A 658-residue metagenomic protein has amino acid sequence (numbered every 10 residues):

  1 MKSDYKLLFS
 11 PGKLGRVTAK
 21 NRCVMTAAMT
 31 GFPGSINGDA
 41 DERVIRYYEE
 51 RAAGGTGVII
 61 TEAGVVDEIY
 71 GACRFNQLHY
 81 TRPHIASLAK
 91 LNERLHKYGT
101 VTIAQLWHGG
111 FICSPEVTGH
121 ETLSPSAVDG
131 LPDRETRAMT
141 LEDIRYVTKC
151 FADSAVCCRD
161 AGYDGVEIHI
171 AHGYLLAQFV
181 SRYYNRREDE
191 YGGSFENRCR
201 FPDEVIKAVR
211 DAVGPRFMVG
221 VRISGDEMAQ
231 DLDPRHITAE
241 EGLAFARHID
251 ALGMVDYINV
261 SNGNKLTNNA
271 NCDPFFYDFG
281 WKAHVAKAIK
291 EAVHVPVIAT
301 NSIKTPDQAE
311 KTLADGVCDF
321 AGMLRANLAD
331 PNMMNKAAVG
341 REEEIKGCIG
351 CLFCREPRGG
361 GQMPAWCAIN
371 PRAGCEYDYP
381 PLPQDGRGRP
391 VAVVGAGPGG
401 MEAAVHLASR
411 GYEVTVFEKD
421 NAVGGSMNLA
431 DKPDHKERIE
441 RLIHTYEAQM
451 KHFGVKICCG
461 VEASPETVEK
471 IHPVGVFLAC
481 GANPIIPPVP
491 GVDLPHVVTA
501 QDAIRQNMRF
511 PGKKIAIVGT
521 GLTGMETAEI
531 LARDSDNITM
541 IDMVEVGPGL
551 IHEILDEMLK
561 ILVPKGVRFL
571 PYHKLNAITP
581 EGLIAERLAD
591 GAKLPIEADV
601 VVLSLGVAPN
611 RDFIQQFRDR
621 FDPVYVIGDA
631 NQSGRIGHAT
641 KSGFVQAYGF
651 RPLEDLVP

Functional and structural regions predicted by a protein language model:
M1-V394, P398, E402-S409, V414 (+2 more regions): Flavin-dependent oxidoreductase catalytic cores
I258, I289, T312, L324 (+9 more regions): Hydrophobic, well-ordered secondary-structure elements that form the walls of internal hydrophobic environments
I258, V297, I457-C459, V497 (+3 more regions): Generic structural signal for residues in well-ordered beta-strands
V293, G316-V317, F453, D493 (+3 more regions): Short, structured coil segments at secondary-structure junctions
T300, N370, G460-E462, A500 (+3 more regions): Conserved beta-strand termini and adjacent loop/short-helix elements that scaffold enzyme active sites in alpha/beta
D385-V416, C458-H472, C480-V489, Q501-E553 (+2 more regions): Rossmann-like dinucleotide/flavin-binding elements
E413-F453, I530-L575, N631-G634, V657: Rossmann-like dinucleotide-binding cores of NAD(P)H-dependent redox enzymes
L583-R587: SH3/SH3-like beta-barrel fold
